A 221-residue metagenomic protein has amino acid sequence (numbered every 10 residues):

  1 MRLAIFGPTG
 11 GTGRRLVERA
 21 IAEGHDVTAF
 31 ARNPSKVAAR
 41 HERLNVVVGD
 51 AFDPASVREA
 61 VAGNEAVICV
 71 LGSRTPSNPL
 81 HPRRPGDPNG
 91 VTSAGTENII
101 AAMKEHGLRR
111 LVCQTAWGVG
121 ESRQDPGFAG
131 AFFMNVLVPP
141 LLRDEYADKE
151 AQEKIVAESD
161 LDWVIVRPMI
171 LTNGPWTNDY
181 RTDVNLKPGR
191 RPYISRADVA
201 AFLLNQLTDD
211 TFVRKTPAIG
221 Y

Functional and structural regions predicted by a protein language model:
R2, F6-T9, H106, V184-Y221: Mid/C-terminal beta-alpha module of Rossmann-like enzyme folds, strongest in SDR-family dehydrogenases/epimerases
L3-H25: N-terminal Rossmann NAD(P)H-binding glycine-rich loop of SDR-like oxidoreductase domains
F6, F30, I68-L71, L111-W117 (+1 more regions): SDR active-site strand-loop-helix element
P8, A29, S35-N98, A102-E105 (+1 more regions): NAD(P)H-binding glycine-rich loop region in Rossmannoid oxidoreductase-like domains and their noncatalytic homologs
D26, P34, P82-G90, A94-D144 (+2 more regions): Conserved Rossmann-fold NAD(P)-dependent oxidoreductase catalytic core, especially the SDR/UDP-sugar
E121, D125, P175-Y180, Q206-K215: Glycine/proline-rich active-site loop of Rossmann-fold NAD(P)-dependent oxidoreductases
E153-P175: Conserved beta-loop-beta element that borders a ligand/cofactor-binding pocket
